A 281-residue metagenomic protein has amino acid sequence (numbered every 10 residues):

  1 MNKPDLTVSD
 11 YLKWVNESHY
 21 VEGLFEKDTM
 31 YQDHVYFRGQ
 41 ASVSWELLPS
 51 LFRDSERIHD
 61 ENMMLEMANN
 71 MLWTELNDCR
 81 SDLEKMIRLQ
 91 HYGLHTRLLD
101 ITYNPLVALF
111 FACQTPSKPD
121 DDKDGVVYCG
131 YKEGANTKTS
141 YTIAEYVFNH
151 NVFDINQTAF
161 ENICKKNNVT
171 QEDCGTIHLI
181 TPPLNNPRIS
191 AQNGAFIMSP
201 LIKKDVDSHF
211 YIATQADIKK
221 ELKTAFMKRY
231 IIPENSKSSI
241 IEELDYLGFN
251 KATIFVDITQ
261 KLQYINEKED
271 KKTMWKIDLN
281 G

Functional and structural regions predicted by a protein language model:
M1-G281: Catalytic-core elements of nucleic-acid end-processing and repair enzymes
